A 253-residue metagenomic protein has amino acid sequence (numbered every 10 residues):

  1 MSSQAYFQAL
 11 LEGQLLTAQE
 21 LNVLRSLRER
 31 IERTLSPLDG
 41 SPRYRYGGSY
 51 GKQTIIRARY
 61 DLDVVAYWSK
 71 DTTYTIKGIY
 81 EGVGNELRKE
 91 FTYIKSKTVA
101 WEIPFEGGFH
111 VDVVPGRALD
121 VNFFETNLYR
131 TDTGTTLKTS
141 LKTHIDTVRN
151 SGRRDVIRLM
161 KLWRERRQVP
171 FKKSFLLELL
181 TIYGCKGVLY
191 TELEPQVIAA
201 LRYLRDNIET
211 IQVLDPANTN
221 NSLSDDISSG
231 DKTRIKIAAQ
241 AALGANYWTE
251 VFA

Functional and structural regions predicted by a protein language model:
M1-R59, T72-T75: N-terminal regions immediately upstream of nucleotidyltransferase
L27-D39, G82-E90, L159, W163: Generic non-transmembrane alpha-helical segments
A58-L62, G107-F109: A short, glycine/Asx- and small/polar-enriched loop/turn that sits immediately N-terminal to a beta-strand
R59, S96-W101, S174-L176: Short Gly/Ser/Thr- and Asp/Glu-enriched loop/turn motifs at secondary-structure junctions
V65-E90: A broadly used, surface-exposed interaction patch
E81-F123: Conserved catalytic core of two-metal-ion nucleotidyltransferases
D112, G116-V148: Conserved NTP-donor binding/palm subdomain of two-metal-ion nucleotidyltransferases/polymerases, i.e., the charged
G152-A253: Conserved nucleotidyltransferase catalytic core and NTase-mimicking acidic/glycine-rich helix/loop elements in nucleic
